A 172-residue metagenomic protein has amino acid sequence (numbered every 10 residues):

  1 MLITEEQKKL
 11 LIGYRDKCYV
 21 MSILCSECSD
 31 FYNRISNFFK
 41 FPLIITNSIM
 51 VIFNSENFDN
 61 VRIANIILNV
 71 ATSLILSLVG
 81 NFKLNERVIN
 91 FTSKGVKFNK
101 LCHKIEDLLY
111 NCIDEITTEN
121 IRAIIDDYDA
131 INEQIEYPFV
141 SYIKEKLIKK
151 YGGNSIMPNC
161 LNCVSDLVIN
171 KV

Functional and structural regions predicted by a protein language model:
M1-I45, I52, F58-V61, L78-V172: Conserved non-transmembrane functional hotspots
D59-A71: Hydrophobic alpha-helical transmembrane segments
L68-G80: Canonical hydrophobic alpha-helical transmembrane segment
